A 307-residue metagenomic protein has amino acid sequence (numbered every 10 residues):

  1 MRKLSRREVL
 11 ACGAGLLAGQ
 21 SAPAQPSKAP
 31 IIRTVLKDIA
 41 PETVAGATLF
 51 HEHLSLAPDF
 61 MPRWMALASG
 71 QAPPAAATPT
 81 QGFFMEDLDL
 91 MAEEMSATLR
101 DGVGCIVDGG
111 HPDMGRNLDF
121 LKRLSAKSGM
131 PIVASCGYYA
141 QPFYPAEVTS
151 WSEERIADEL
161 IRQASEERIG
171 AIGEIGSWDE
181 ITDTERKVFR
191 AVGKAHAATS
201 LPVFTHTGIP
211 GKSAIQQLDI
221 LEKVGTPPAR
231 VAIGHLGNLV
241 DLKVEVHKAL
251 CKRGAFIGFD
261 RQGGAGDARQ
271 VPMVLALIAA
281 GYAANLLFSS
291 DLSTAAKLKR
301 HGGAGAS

Functional and structural regions predicted by a protein language model:
M1-L17: N-terminal secretory signal peptides and thylakoid transit peptides that target proteins across membranes
Q20-E42: C-terminal segment of N-terminal export signals and the immediately downstream linker at the start of the mature
P41, A45, F50, S55 (+3 more regions): Alpha-helical scaffold segments that flank or form the walls of functional sites
H51, I106, H196, I257 (+1 more regions): Divalent metal-coordination and catalytic microenvironments
P112, G237-D241, D260-V274: Active-site glycine- and acidic-residue-rich loops that bind and position anionic ligands or nucleotide-like cofactors
D119-K122, E147, T182-K187, P210-G225 (+3 more regions): Distinct, well-ordered alpha-helical segments
R123-K127, P131-P202, R253-F256, Q262-G264: Active-site gating/metal-coordination segments in enzymes
H206, D260-R261, A283-G303: Short acidic/histidine-rich active-site segments
